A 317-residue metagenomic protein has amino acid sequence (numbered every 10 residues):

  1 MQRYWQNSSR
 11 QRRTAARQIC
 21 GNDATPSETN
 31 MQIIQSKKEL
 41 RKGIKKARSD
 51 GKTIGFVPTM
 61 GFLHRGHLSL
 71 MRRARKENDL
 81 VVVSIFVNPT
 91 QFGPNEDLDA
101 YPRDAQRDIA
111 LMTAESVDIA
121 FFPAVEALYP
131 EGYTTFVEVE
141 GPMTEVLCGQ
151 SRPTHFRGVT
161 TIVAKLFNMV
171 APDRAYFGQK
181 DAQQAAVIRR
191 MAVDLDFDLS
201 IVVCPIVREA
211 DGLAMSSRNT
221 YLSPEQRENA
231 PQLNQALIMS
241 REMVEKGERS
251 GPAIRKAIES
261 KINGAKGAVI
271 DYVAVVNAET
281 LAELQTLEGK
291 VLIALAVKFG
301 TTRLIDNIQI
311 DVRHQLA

Functional and structural regions predicted by a protein language model:
S8-S9, S27: Serine residues within intrinsically disordered or low-complexity segments
R10, I54-G55, A296-V297: Short hydrophobic "helix-edge" motifs at membrane interfaces and signal-peptide entry regions
T14-A16, A24-T25, T29: Ala/Thr-enriched low-complexity intrinsically disordered regions
S27-A268, V276-T280, I308: Nucleotidyltransferase catalytic core that binds NTPs
A257-A317: Phosphate/ribose-recognition catalytic cores of enzymes acting on nucleotide-derived substrates
